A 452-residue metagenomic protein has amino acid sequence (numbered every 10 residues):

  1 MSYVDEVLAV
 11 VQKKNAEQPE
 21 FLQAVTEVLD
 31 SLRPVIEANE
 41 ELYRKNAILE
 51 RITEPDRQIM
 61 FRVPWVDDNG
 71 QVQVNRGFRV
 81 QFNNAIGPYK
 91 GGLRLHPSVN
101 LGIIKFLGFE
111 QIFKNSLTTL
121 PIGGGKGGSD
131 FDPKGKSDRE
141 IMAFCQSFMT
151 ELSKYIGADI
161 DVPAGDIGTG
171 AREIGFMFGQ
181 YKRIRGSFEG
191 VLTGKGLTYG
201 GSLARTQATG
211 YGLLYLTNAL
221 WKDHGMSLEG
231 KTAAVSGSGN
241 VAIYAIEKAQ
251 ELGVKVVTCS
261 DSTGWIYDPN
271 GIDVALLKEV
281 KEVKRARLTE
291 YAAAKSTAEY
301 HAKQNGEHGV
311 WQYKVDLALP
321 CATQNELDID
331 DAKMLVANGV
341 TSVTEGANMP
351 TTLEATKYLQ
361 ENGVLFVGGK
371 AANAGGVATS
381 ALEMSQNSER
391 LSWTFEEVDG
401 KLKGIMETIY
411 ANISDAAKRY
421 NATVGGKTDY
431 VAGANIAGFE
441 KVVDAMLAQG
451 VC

Functional and structural regions predicted by a protein language model:
S2, A16-Q23, E27, Y43 (+23 more regions): Conserved active-site and cofactor/substrate-binding residues in soluble primary-metabolism enzymes
S2-A24, L220, V336-C452: Adenosine-phosphate binding glycine-rich loop
L42-Q71: Structured beta-strand/loop patches that form or line metal/cofactor-binding pockets in enzymes
H96, N115-E229: Glycine/serine-rich phosphate-binding loop and adjoining beta1-alpha1 elements at the start of nucleotide-handling
F106, I160-A164, S187-L192, T258-D261 (+4 more regions): General beta-strand structural signal in soluble alpha/beta enzymes
G196, G201-Q312: Glycine-rich phosphate/diphosphate-binding loop of Rossmann-like nucleotide-binding domains
G264-F366, A371: Rossmann-like adenosine-cofactor binding region
